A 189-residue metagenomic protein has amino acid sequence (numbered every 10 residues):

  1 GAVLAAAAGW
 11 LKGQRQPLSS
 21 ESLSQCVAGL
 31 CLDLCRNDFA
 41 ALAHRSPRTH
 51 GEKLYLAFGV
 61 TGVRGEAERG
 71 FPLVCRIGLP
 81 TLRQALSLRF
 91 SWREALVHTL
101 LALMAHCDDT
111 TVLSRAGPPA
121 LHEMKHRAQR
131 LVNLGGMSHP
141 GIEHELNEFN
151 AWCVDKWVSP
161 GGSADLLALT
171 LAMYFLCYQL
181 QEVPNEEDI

Functional and structural regions predicted by a protein language model:
G1-A151, D155, Y174-I189: Phosphate-rich cofactor/ligand-interacting catalytic cores and adjacent structured alpha/beta frameworks
V158: Conserved catalytic-core segments centered on acid/base and nucleophilic motifs
L171: Active-site proximal loops enriched in glycine and acidic residues that flank catalytic Cys/His/Asp and coordinate
